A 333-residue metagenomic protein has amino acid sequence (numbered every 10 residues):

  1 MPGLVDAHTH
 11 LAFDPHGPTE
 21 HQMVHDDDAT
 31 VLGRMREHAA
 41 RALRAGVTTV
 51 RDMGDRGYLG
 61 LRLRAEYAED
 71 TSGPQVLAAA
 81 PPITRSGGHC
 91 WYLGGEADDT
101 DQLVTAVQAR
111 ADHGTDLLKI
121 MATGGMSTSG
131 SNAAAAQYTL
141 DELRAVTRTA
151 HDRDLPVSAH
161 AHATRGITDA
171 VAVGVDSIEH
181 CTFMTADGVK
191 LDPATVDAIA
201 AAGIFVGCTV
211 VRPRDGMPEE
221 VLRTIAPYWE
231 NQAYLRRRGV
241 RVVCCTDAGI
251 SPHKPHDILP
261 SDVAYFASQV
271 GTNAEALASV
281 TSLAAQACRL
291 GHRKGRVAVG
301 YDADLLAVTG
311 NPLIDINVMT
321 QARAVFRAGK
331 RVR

Functional and structural regions predicted by a protein language model:
P2-E66: Metal-associated gating/positioning segment near the N- to mid-region
G3-T9, V50-R51, V76-A80, L118-I120 (+4 more regions): Hydrophobic faces of well-ordered beta-strands that scaffold small-molecule active sites in alpha/beta enzyme cores
M35, L103, T139, L143 (+2 more regions): Aromatic/hydrophobic pocket-lining residues that form the small-molecule binding cavity in soluble enzyme cores
R36, L43-R44, A111, V171 (+1 more regions): Non-catalytic positions within long, well-ordered alpha-helices that form the structural scaffold/packing of enzyme
G54-D169, S177, M184-K190: Histidine/acidic-residue-rich, glycine-tolerant segments that coordinate divalent metal ions
T128-E230, R238-V243, G249-I250, V270 (+1 more regions): Active-site core of metal-dependent hydrolases
A226-N311: His/Asp/Glu-enriched, well-ordered alpha-helical/loop segment that forms or immediately abuts the divalent-metal
